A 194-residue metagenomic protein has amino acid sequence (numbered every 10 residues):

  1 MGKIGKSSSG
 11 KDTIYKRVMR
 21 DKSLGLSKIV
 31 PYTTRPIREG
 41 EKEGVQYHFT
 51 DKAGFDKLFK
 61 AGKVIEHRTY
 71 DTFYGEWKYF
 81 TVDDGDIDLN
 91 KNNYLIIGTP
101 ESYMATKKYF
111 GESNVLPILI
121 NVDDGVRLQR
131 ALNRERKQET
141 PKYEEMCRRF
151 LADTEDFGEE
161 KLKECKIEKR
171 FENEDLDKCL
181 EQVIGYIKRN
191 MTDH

Functional and structural regions predicted by a protein language model:
K3: Hydrophobic anchor at the beta1->P-loop junction of P-loop NTPases
K6: P-loop (Walker A) phosphate-binding loop of NTP-binding proteins
K11-D12: Walker A/P-loop
R20-I29: Post-Walker A helix-loop "phosphate-sensing" segment adjacent to the P-loop in P-loop NTPases
T33-N93, G98-P100: ATP-dependent small-molecule kinase phosphotransfer cores that center on conserved nucleotide phosphate-binding segments
A61-I65, N133-Q138, Y186-N190: Conserved AAA+ ATPase "sensor/coupling" helix adjacent to the nucleotide-binding pocket
Y94-T99, F110-N133: Conserved phosphate-donor/acceptor-positioning beta-strand/loop module used by diverse small-molecule
R136-I187: Small-molecule kinase domains that catalyze NTP-dependent phosphoryl transfer to phosphate-bearing small molecules
